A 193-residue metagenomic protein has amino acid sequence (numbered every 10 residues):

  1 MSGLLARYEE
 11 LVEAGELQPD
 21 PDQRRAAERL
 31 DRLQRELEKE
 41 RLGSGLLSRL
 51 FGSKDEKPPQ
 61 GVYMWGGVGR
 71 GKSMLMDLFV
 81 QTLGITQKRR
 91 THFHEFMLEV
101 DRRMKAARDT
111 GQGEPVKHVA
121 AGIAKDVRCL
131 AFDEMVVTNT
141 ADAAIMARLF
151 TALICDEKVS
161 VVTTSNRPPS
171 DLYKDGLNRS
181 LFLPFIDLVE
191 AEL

Functional and structural regions predicted by a protein language model:
Q18-L50: N-terminal pre-Walker A segment at the start of P-loop NTPase domains
G45-M64, R128: Pre-Walker A (Motif I) flank of P-loop NTPase domains
G69: Walker A (P-loop) phosphate-binding loop of P-loop NTPases
K72: Conserved lysine of the Walker
Q81-T110, H118: AAA+/P-loop NTPase substrate/partner-engagement loops
R108-R148: Conserved nucleotide-sensing/catalytic segment adjacent to the nucleotide-binding pocket in NTP-handling enzymes
V137-L193: Replace "adjacent to P-loop NTPase cores in ATP/GTP-dependent enzymes" with "adjacent to NTP-binding cores
